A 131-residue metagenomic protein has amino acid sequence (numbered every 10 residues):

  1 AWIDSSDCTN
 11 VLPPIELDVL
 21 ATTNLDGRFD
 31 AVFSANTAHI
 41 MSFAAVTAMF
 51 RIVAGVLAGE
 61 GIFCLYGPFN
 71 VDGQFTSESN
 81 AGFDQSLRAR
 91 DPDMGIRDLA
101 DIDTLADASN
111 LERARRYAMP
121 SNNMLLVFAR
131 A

Functional and structural regions predicted by a protein language model:
A1-T23: Class I SAM-dependent methyltransferase SAM/SAH-binding core
P14-E16, Y66, G95-I96: Chalcogenol-based redox active-site neighborhoods
L25-G27: Glycine-rich phosphate-binding loop signature in dinucleotide/nucleotide-binding domains
F29-F50, F69: A short SAM/SAH-binding and catalytic strip from SAM-dependent methyltransferases
T47-G59: A short glycine-rich, Lys/Arg-flanked "PGG" loop and its adjoining helix->strand segment in the class I
L57-D72: Conserved beta-strand signature within the Rossmann-like core of class I S-adenosyl-L-methionine
T76-A100: Conserved Class I S-adenosyl-L-methionine
N110-A131: Core SAM-dependent methyltransferase catalytic element
